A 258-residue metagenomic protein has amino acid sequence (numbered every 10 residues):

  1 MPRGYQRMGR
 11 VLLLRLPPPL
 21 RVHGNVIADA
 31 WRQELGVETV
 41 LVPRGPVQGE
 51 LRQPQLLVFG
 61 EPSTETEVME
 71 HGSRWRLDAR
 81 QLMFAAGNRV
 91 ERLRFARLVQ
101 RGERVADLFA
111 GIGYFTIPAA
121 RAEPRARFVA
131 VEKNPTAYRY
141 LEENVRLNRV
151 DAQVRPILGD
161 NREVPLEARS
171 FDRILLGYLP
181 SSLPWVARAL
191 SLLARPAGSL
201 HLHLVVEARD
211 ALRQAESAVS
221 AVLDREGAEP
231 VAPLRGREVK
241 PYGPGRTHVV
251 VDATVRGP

Functional and structural regions predicted by a protein language model:
M1-P258: SAM-dependent transferase fold signal centered on methyltransferase-like domains, encompassing both Class I
